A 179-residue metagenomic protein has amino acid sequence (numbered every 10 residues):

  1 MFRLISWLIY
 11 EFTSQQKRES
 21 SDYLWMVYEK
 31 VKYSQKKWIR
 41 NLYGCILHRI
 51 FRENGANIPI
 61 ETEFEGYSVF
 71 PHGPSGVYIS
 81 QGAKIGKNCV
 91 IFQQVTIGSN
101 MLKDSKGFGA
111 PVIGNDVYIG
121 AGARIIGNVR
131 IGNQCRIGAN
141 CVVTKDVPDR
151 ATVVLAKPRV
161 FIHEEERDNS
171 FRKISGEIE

Functional and structural regions predicted by a protein language model:
M1-G55, E165-E179: Terminal amphipathic alpha-helical/low-complexity segments used for targeting or macromolecular assembly
Y28, K32-Y33, R40, Y67-G76 (+1 more regions): Glycine-rich, small/polar surface segments that engage phosphate groups of diverse ligands
I39-Y43, L47, E61, S75 (+1 more regions): Hydrophobic alpha-helical segments and helix-packing faces
N54, I60, E65-Y67, P71-H72 (+11 more regions): Left-handed beta-helix
D149-S170: Conserved beta-strand-loop-alpha-helix hinge in the C-terminal portion of ABC ATPase nucleotide-binding domains
